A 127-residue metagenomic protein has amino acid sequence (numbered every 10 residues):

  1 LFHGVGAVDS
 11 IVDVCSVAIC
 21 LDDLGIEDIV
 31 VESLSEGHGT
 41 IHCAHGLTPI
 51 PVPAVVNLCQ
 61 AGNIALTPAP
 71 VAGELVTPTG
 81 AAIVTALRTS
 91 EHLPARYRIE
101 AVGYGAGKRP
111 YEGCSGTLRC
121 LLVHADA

Functional and structural regions predicted by a protein language model:
F2-G25: Conserved phosphate/anionic-ligand binding catalytic regions in large, soluble enzymes, centered on
I26-D126: Mobile "lid/hinge" segments at catalytic clefts and subdomain interfaces of large enzymes
